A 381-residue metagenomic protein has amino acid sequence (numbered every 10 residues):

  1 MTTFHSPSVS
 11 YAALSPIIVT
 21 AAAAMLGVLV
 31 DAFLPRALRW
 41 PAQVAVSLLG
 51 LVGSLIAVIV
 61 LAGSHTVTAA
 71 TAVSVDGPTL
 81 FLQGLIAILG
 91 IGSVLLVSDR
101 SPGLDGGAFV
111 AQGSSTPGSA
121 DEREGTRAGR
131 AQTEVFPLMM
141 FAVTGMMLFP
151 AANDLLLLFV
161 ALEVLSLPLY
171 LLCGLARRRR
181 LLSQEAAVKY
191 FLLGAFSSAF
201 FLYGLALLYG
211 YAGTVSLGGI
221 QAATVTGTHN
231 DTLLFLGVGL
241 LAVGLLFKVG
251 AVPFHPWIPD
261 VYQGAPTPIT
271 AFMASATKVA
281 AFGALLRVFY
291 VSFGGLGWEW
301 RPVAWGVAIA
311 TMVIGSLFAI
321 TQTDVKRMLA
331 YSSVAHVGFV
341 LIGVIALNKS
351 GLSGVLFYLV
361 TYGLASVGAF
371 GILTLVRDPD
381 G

Functional and structural regions predicted by a protein language model:
M1-G381: Alpha-helical transmembrane segments of multi-pass membrane proteins predominantly involved in bioenergetics
